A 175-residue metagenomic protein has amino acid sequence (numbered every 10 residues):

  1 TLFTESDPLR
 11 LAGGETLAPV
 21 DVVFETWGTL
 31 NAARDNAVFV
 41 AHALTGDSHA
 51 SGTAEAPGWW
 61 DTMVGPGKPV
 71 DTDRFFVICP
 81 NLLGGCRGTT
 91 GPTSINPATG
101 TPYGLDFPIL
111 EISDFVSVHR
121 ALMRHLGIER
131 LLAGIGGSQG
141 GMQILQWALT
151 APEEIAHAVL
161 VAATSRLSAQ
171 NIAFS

Functional and structural regions predicted by a protein language model:
T1-S175: Ligand-binding pocket scaffold of soluble enzyme catalytic domains
